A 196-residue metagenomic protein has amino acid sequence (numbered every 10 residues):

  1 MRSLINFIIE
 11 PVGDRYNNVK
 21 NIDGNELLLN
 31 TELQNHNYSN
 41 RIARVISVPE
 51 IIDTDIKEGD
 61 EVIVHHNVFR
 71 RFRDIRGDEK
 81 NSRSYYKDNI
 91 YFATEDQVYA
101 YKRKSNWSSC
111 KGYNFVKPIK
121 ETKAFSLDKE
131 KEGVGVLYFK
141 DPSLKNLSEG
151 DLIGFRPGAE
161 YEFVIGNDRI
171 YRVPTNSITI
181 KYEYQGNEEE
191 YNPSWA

Functional and structural regions predicted by a protein language model:
M1-A196: Acidic-enriched and Gly/Ser
